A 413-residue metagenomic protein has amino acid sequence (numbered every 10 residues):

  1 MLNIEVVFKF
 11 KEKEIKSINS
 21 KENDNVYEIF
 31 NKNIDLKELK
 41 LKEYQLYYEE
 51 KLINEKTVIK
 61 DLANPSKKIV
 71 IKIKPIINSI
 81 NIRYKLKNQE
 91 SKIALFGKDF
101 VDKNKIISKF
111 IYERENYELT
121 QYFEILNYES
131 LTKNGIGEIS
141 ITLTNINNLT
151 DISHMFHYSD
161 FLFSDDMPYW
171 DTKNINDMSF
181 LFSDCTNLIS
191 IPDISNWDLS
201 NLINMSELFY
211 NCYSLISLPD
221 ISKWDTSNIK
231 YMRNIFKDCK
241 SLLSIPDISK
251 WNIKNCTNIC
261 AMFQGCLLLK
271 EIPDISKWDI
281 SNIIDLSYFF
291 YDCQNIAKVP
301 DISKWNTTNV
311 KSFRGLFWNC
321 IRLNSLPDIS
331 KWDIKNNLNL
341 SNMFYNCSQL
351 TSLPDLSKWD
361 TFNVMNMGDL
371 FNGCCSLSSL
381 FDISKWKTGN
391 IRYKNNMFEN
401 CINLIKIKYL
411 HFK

Functional and structural regions predicted by a protein language model:
M1-N78: Ubiquitin system architectures
P65-K413: Negatively charged
